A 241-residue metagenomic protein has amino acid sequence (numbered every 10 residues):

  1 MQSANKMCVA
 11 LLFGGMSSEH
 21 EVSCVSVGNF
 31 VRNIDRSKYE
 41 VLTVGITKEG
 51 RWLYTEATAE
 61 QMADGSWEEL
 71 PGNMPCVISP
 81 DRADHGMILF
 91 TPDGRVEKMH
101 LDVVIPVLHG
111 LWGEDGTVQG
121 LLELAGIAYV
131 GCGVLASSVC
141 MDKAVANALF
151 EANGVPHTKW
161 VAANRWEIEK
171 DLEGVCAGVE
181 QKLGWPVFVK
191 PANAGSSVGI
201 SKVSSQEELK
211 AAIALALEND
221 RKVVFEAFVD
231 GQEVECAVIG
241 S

Functional and structural regions predicted by a protein language model:
M1-V130, V134-L135, V139-M141, V145 (+1 more regions): ATP-binding N-terminal substructure of ATP-dependent carboxylate-amine bond-forming enzymes
M7, H85, T158, Q232-V234: Change "...and in nucleic-acid phosphodiester-cleaving endonucleases..." to "...and in nucleic-acid processing enzymes
V41, A128-Y129, H157, V187 (+1 more regions): Hydrophobic beta-strand scaffold residues
T58-M62, A148-E151, C176-V179, S205-Q206 (+1 more regions): Short, hinge-like loop/turn segments at secondary-structure boundaries
V139-V161: Short, glycine-/small-residue-rich phosphate/pyrophosphate-handling segment
F150-E151, V179-I200, R221-V234: ATP-grasp fold ATP-binding core
P156-N164, V175, K190: Phosphate/pyrophosphate-binding betaalpha-module
S201-S241: Phosphate-binding site of ATP-dependent enzymes
